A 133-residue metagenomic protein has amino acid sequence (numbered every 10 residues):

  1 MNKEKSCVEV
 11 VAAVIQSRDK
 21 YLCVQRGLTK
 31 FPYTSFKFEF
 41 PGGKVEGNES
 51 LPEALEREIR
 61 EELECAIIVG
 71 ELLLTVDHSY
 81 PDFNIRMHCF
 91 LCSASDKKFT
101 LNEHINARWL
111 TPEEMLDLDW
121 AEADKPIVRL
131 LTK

Functional and structural regions predicted by a protein language model:
M1-L22, K44: Conserved N-terminal beta-strand and adjoining loop/helix that marks the start of the Nudix/MutT-like hydrolase domain
E9-V11, D19, I85-H88, I105: Change "...and in nucleic-acid phosphodiester-cleaving endonucleases..." to "...and in nucleic-acid processing enzymes
I15-Q16, C23, C92, W109: Conserved hydrophobic "DFG−1" position in protein kinase catalytic cores
K20-E61: Conserved Nudix-box catalytic region and its N-terminal flanking loop in Nudix hydrolases and closely related
E62-V69: Short secondary-structure junctions
A66, V76-K98, R108, P112: Active-site-adjacent beta-strand/loop module that shapes the phosphate/pyrophosphate-binding cleft
L91, T100-L131: NUDIX/MutT-family hydrolases
